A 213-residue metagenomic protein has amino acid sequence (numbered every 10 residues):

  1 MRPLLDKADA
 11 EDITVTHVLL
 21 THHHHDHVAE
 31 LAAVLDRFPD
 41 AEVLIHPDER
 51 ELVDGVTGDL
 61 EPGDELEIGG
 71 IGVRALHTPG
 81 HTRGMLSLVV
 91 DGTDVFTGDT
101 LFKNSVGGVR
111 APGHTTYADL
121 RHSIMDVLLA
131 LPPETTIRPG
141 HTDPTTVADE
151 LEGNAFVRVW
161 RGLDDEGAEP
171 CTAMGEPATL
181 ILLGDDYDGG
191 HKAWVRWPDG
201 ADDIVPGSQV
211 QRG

Functional and structural regions predicted by a protein language model:
M1-I13, S87-G98, N104: Conserved beta-strand hairpin/beta-sheet module of binuclear metal-dependent hydrolase folds, prominently
M1-R74, F156: Active-site HxH/HxHxD metal-binding segment of metal-dependent hydrolases
R2-P3, H23-A29, R50-V53, R83-M85 (+2 more regions): Active-site environment of divalent metal-dependent phosphoester hydrolases
T16-H24, E42-H46, T78-G80, F96-G98 (+1 more regions): Active-site neighborhood of phospho(di)ester-bond hydrolases with catalytic His/Asp-centered motifs
G63-V90, V95: Core dinuclear metal-dependent hydrolase active-site scaffold
G107-T115: Short glycine-enriched, charge-decorated loop/helix-capping segments at active-site entrances that position
H114-I124: Charged helix-capping and loop-helix junction motifs
H122-G213: Accessory terminal helices/loops
